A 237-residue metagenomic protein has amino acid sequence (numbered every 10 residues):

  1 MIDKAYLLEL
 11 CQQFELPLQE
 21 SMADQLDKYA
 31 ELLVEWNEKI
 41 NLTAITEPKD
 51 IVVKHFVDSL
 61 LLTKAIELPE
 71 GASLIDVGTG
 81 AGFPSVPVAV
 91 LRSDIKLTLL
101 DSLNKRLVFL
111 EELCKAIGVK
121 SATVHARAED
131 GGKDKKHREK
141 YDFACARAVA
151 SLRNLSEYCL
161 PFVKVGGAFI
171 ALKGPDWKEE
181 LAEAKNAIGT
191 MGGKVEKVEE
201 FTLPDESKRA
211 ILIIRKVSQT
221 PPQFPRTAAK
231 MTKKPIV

Functional and structural regions predicted by a protein language model:
I2-G71, I75, K105-S121: Class I SAM-dependent transferase core
T46, H125-R127, E199: Short loop/edge segments at beta-strand edges and connector loops that shape dinucleotide/nucleotide cofactor-binding
L60-A150, S156: Conserved SAM/SAH cofactor-binding pocket of Class I
R92, V163-V165: Helix-to-beta-strand junctions that scaffold the AdoMet/dcAdoMet cofactor pocket in Class I SAM-dependent enzymes
R106-V108, W177, L181: Short alpha-helix immediately C-terminal to the canonical SAM-binding loop
E129, G174-K178, T202: Short "lid" loop at the C-terminus of a central beta-strand within the Rossmann-like core of SAM-dependent
G166-D176: Conserved beta-strand signature within the Rossmann-like core of class I S-adenosyl-L-methionine
A182-V237: SAM/dcSAM-binding transferase cores
